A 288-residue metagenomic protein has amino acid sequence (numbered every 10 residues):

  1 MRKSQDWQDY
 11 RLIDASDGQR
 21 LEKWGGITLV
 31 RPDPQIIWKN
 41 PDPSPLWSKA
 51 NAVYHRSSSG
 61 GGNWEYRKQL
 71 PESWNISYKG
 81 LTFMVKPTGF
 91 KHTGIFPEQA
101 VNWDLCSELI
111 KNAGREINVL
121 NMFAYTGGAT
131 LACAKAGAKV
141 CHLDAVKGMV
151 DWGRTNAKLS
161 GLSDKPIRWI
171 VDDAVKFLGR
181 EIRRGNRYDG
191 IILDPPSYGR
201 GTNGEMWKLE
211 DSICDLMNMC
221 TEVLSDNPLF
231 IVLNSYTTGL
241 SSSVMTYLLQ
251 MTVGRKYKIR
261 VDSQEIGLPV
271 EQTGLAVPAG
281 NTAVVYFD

Functional and structural regions predicted by a protein language model:
D6-E22, L29-P97, D104: Non-catalytic substrate-recognition/targeting regions of SAM-dependent transferases
P97-R115: Conserved alpha-helix/loop element of class I SAM-dependent methyltransferases that forms part of the SAM/SAH-binding
G114-Y125: Conserved class I S-adenosyl-L-methionine
N118, K139, F230: Residues at the starts of beta-strands that form the adenosine-phosphate
T126-V140: Conserved SAM-binding loop of SAM-dependent methyltransferases across substrates and taxa, primarily the Class I
V146-I192: S-adenosyl-L-methionine
A174-G254: S-adenosylmethionine
P228-D288: C-terminal catalytic and target-recognition region of SAM-dependent MTase-like enzymes, primarily methyltransferases
